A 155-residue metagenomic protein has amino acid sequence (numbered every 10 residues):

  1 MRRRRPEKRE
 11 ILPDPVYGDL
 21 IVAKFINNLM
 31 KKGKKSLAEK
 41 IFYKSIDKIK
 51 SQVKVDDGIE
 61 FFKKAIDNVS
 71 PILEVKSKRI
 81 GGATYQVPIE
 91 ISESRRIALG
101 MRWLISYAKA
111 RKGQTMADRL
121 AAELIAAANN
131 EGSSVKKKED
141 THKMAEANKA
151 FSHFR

Functional and structural regions predicted by a protein language model:
M1-K32, S36, Y43-R155: Strongly charged
